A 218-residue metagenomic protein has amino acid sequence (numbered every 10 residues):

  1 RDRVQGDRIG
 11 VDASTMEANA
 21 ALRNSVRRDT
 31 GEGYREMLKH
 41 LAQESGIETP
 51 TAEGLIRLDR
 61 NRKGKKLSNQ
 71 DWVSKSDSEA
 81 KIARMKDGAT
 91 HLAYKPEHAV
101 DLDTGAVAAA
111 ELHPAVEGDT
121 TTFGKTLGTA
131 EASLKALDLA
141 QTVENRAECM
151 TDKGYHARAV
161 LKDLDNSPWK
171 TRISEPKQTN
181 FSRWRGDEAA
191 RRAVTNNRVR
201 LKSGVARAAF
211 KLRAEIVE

Functional and structural regions predicted by a protein language model:
R1-V217: Anion-binding and metal-coordination hotspots
